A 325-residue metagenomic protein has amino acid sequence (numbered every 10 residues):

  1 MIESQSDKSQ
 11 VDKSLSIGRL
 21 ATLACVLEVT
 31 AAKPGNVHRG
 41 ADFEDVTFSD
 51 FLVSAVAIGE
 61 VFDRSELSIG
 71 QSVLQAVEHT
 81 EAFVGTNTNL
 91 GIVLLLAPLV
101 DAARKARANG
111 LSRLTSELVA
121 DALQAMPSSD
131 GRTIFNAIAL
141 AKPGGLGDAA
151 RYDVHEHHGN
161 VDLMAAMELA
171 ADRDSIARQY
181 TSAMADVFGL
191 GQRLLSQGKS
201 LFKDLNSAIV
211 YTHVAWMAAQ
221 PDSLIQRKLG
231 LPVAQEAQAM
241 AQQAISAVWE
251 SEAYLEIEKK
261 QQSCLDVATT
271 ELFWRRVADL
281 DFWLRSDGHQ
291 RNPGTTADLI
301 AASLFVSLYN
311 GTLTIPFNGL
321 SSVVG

Functional and structural regions predicted by a protein language model:
M1-L67, A103-W283, D287, N310-G325: Phosphate-rich cofactor/ligand-interacting catalytic cores and adjacent structured alpha/beta frameworks
I69-V84: Active-site cofactor/substrate anionic-group-binding motifs, chiefly glycine- and Lys/Arg-rich phosphate-binding loops
S72, G91-L95, I134, D204-T212 (+2 more regions): Residue-level detector of well-ordered alpha-helical segments, enriched for hydrophobic/aromatic packing positions
Q75, H79, L95-A102, L118: Generic beta-strand or strand-like secondary-structure segments
T80-L90, A103-A106, R132: Acidic catalytic motifs of isoprenoid enzymes
V84-P98, H289-F305: Conserved phosphate/anionic-ligand binding catalytic regions in large, soluble enzymes, centered on
